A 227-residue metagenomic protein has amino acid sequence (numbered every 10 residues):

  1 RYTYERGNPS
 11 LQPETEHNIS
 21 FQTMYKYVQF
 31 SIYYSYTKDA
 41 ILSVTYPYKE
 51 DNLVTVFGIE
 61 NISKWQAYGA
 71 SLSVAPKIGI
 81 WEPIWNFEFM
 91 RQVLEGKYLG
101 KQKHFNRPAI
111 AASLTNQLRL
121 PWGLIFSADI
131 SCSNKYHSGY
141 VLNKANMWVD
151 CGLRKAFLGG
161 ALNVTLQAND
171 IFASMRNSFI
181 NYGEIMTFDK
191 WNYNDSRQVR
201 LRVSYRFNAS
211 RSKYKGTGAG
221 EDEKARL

Functional and structural regions predicted by a protein language model:
R1-T3, Y36, A40-K49, E95-K103 (+3 more regions): Outer-membrane beta-barrel translocator domains and adjoining extracellular loop/strand segments of Gram-negative
R6-N8, Q12, Q29-N86, E95-A111: Outer membrane beta-barrel strand-and-loop segments of large Gram-negative receptors, especially TonB-dependent
L11, I19-Y25, A70-P76, A112-L118 (+3 more regions): Residues on the lipid-exposed face of transmembrane beta-strands in outer-membrane beta-barrel proteins
P13-I19, M24-K26, K64-Y68, H104-I110 (+2 more regions): Residues that define the transmembrane beta-barrel architecture of outer-membrane proteins
Y27-I32, I80-W85, W122-S127, G159-V164 (+2 more regions): Repeated loop/turn-to-beta-strand initiation elements of outer-membrane beta-barrel proteins
V28, S35-D39, G79, M90-L94 (+3 more regions): Structural signature of outer-membrane beta-barrel domains
F89-L94, I110-F157, Q167-F172, I180-N181 (+1 more regions): C-terminal beta-barrel architecture of Gram-negative outer-membrane proteins
F157-L227: C-terminal beta-signal and adjacent terminal beta-strands/loops of Gram-negative outer-membrane beta-barrel proteins
